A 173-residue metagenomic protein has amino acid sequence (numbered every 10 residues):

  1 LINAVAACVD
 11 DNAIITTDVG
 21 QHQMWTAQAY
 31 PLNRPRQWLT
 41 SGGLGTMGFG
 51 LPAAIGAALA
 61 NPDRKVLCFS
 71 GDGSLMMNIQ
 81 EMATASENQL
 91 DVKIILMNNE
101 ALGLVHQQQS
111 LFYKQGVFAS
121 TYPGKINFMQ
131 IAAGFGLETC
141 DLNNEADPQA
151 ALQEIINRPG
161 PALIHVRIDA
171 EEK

Functional and structural regions predicted by a protein language model:
L1-A57: Active-site diphosphate/adenylate-binding microenvironment
Q23-M24, G45-M47, L75-M76, E100-L104 (+1 more regions): Short gly/pro/ser/thr-enriched loop/turn and capping motifs at secondary-structure boundaries
W25-P31, G50-P52, I79-E81, L104-Q109 (+1 more regions): Short acidic, glycine/serine/threonine-rich loops at helix termini
A60-P123: Conserved thiamine diphosphate
S110-A151: Conserved thiamine diphosphate
E145-K173: Glycine/aspartate-rich loop-and-adjacent alpha/beta segment that forms the canonical ThDP
